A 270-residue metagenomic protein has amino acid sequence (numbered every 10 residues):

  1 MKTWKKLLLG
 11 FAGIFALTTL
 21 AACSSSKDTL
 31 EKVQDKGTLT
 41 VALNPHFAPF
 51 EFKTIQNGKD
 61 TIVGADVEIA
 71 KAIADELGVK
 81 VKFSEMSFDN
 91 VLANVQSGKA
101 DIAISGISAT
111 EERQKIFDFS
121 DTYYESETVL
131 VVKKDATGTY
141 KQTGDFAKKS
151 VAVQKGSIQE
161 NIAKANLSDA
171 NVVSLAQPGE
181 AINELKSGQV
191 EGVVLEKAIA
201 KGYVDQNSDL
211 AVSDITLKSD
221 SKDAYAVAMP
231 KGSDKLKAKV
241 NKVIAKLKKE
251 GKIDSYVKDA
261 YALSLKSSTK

Functional and structural regions predicted by a protein language model:
T18-A22: C-terminal motif of bacterial Sec signal peptides marking the signal peptidase cleavage site
S24, V67-E76, K155-S157, A224-L263: Extended ligand-binding regions for polar small-molecule ligands
S25-D28, Q159-V172, A211-T216, K242-K270: Ligand-binding clefts/hinges and TM-proximal coupling segments of bilobed small-molecule sensing domains
D28-G106: Extracytoplasmic small-molecule ligand-binding "clamshell" domains of the periplasmic binding protein/Venus flytrap
A65, F83-A93, G138, V173-N183 (+1 more regions): Short helix-initiation/N-cap motifs at beta->coil->alpha
K71, K80-T143: Acidic, polar ligand-binding/catalytic clefts
I107-K115, I162-A165, K186-S187, E191-K222: A ligand-binding cleft/hinge motif common to bilobed small-molecule-binding domains
E125-V132, K201-I244, Y261-K270: Periplasmic-binding protein-like
